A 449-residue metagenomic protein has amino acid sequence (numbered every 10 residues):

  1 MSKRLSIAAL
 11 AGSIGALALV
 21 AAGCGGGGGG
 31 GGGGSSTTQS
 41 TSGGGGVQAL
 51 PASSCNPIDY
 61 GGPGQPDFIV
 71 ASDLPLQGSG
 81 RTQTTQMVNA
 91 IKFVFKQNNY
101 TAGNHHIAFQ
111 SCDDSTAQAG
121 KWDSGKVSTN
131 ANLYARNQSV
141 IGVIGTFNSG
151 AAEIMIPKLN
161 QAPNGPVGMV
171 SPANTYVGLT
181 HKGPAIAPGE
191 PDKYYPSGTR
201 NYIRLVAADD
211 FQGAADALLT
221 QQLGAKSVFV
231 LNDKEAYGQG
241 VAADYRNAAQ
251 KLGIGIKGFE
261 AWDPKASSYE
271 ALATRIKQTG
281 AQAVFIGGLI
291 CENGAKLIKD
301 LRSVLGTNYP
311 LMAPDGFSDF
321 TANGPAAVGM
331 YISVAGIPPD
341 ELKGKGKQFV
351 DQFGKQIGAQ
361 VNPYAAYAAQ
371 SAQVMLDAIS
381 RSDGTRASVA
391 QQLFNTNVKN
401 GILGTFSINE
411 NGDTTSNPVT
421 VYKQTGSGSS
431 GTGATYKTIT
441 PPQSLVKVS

Functional and structural regions predicted by a protein language model:
V20-G23: C-terminal motif of bacterial Sec signal peptides marking the signal peptidase cleavage site
G25-G28: Bacterial signal peptide processing site
G31-G32, N56, T82-M87, Y100-G189 (+4 more regions): Beta-alpha junction/loop-to-helix N-cap segments that form part of ligand/metal-binding clefts
V47-A90, N98, D114-S124, N148 (+2 more regions): Extracytoplasmic "Venus flytrap"
P51-I58, V140-F259, P310-Y331: Extracytoplasmic ligand/sensor domains, especially the bilobed periplasmic-binding protein
Q83-G103, A243-Q250: Short, polar/charged alpha-helical segment
I298-A369, I439-K447: Extracellular/periplasmic periplasmic-binding protein-like sensory domains
F353-A365, L376-G433: Segments of small-molecule ligand-sensing domains
